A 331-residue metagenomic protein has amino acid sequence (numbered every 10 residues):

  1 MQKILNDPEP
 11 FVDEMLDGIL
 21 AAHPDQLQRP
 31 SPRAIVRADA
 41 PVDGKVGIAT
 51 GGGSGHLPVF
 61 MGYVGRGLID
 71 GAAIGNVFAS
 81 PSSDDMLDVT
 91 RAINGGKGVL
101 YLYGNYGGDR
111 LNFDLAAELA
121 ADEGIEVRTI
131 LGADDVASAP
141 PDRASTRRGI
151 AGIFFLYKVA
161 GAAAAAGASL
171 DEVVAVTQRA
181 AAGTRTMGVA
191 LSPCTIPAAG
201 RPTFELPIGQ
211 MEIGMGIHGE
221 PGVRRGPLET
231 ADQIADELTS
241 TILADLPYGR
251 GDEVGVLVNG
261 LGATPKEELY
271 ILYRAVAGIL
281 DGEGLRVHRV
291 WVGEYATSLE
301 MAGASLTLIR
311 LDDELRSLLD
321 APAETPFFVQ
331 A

Functional and structural regions predicted by a protein language model:
M1-I48, D313-A331: N-terminal amphipathic/basic leader segments beginning at the initiator methionine
Q2, V46-G53, I69-A72, G98-G107 (+4 more regions): Short glycine-rich or small-residue beta-strand-to-loop segments that form or flank ligand, phosphate, metal/Fe-S
H56, G65, I69-G96, L243: Glycine-rich oxoanion-binding loops at beta->alpha junctions
A72-V77, A121-T146, G282-V287: Short, acidic/small-residue loops that bind anionic groups at enzyme active sites
R110-G124, R143, E268-R274: Short Gly/Thr/Asp-enriched flexible loops that form oxyanion-binding sites at enzyme active sites
L131-E172, V176-G183: Short alpha-helices
A166-I271: Mixed-charge interfacial surface used for oligomerization/domain docking and macromolecular partner engagement
T241-A331: C-terminal non-catalytic interaction/assembly regions of soluble proteins
